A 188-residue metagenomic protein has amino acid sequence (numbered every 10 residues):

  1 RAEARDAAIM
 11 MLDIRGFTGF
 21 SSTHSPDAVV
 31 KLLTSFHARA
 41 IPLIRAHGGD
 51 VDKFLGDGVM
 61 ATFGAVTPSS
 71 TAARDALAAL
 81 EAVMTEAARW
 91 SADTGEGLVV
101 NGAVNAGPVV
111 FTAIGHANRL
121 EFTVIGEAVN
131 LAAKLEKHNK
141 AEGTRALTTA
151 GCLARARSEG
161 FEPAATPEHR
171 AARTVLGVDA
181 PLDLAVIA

Functional and structural regions predicted by a protein language model:
A2-A78, F122: Catalytic NTP-binding/metal-coordinating core of nucleotidyl cyclase/transferase enzymes
I9, V59, V100-A106, L184: A structural signal for short, well-ordered beta-strand segments
T18, M60-A61, V110-F111, L153-A154: Nucleotide phosphate-binding site architecture
S22, I41, R45, G64 (+7 more regions): Hydrophobic alpha-helix feature that most strongly marks membrane-spanning transmembrane helices and their immediate
T34-G49, A65-G102, E127-E136, A165: Alpha-helical scaffold within the catalytic cores of cyclic-nucleotide enzymes
L55-G56, D93-A103, T144-A150: Acidic/histidine metal-binding catalytic segments
T62-A72, G102-F122, H138-E142: Catalytic strand-loop-helix junctions within cyclic-nucleotide turnover domains
V109, H138-A188: Cytosolic regulatory/linker segments at or just downstream of nucleotide-handling modules in signal-transduction
